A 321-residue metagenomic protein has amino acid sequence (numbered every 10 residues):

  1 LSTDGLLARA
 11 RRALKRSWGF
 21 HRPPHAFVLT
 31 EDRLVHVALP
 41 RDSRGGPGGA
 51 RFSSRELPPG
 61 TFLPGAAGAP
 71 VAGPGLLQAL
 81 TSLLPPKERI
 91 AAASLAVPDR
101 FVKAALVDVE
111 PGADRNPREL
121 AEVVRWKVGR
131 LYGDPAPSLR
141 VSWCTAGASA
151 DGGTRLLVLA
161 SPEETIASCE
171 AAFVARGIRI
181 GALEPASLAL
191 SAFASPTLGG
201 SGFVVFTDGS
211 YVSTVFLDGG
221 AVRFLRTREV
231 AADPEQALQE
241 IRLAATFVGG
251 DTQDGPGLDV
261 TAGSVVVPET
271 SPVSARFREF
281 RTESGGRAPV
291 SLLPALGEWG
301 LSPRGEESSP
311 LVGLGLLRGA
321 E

Functional and structural regions predicted by a protein language model:
L1-E321: Hydrophobic/aromatic-enriched cytosolic interaction surfaces used to assemble or bind macromolecules
